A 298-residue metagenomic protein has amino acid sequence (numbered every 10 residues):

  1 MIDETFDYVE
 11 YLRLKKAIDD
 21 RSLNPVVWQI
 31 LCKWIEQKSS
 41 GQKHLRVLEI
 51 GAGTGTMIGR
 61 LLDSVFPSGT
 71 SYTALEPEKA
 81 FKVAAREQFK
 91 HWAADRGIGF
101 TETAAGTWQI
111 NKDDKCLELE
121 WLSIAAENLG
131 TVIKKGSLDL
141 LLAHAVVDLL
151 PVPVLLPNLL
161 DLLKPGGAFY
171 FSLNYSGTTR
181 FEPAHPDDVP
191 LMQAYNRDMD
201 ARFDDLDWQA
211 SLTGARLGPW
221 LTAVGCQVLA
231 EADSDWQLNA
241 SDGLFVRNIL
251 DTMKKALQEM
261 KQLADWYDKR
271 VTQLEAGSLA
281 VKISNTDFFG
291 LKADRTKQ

Functional and structural regions predicted by a protein language model:
M1-Q42, T54: Class I SAM-dependent methyltransferase Rossmann-like catalytic core, especially the SAM/SAH-binding loop
G55-G59: Glycine-rich SAM-binding Motif I of class I
L61-L129: Class I SAM-dependent methyltransferase SAM/SAH-binding core
T131-L140: A short acidic, Gly/Pro-enriched loop at the edge of an enzyme's catalytic core that lines a small-molecule cofactor
D139-P153: A short SAM/SAH-binding and catalytic strip from SAM-dependent methyltransferases
V154-A168: A short glycine-rich, Lys/Arg-flanked "PGG" loop and its adjoining helix->strand segment in the class I
A168-D235: Conserved catalytic/acceptor-binding region of the Class I
L229-G277: C-terminal helical/coil "lid" or tail adjacent to the Rossmann-like core of SAM-dependent
